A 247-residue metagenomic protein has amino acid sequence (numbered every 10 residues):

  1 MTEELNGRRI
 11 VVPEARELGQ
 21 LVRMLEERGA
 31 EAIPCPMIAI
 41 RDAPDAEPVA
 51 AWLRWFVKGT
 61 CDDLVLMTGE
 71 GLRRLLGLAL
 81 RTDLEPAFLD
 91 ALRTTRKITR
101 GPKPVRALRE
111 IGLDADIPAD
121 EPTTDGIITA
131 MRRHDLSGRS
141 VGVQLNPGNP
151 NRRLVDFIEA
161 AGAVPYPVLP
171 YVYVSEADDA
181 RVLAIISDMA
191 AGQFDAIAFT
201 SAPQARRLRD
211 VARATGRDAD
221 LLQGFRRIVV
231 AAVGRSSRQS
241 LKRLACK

Functional and structural regions predicted by a protein language model:
M1-K247: Signature of uroporphyrinogen-III synthase
